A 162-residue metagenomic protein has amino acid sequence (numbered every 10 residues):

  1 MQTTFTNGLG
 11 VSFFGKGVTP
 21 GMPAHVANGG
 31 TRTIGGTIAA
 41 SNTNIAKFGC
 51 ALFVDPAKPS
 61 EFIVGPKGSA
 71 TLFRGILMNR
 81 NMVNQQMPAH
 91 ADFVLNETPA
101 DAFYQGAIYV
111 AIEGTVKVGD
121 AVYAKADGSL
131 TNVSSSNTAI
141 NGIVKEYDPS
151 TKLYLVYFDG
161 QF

Functional and structural regions predicted by a protein language model:
M1-F162: Surface-exposed, low-hydrophobicity beta-strand/loop segments enriched in small/polar/acidic residues
